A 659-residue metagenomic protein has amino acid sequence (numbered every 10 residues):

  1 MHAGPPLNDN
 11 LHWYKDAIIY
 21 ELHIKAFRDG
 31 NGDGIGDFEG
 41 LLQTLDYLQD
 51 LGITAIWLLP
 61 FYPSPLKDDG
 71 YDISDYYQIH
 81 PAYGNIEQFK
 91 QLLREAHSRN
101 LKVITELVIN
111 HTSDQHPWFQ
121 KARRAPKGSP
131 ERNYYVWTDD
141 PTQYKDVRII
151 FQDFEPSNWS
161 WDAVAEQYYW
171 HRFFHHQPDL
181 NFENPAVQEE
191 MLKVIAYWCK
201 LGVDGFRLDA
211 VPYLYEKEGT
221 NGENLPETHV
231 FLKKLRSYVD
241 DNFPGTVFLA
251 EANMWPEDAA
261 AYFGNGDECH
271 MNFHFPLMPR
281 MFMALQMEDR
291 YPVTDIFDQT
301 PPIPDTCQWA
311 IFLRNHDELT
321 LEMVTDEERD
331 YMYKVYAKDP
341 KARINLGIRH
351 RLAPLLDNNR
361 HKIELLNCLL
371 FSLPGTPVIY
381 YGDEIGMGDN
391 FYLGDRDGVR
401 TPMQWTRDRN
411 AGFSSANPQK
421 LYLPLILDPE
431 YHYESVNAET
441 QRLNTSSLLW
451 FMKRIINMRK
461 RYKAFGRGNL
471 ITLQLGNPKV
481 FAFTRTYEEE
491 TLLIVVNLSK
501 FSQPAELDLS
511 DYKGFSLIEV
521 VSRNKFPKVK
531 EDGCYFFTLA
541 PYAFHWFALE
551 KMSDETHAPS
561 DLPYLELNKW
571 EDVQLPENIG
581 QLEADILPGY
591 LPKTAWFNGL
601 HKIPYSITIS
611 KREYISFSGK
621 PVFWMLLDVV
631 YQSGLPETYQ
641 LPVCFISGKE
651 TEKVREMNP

Functional and structural regions predicted by a protein language model:
M1-P559: Active-site and adjacent substrate-binding regions of carbohydrate-active enzymes
S499-S510, F515-P659: Regulatory N- and C-terminal appendages and interdomain linkers associated with kinase/kinase-like NTP transferase
